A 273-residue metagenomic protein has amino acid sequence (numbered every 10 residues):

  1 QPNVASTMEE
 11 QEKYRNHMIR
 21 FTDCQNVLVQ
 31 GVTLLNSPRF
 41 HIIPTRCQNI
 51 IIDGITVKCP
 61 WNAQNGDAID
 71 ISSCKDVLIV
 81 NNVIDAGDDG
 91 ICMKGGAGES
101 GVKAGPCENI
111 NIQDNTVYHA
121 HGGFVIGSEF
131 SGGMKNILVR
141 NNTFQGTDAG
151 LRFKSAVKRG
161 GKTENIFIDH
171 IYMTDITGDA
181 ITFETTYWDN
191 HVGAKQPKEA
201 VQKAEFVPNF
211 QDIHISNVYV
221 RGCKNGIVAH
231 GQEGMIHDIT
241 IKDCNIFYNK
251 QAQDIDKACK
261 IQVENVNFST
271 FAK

Functional and structural regions predicted by a protein language model:
Q1-K273: Extracellular/periplasmic carbohydrate-active domains that bind, remodel, or depolymerize complex polysaccharides
